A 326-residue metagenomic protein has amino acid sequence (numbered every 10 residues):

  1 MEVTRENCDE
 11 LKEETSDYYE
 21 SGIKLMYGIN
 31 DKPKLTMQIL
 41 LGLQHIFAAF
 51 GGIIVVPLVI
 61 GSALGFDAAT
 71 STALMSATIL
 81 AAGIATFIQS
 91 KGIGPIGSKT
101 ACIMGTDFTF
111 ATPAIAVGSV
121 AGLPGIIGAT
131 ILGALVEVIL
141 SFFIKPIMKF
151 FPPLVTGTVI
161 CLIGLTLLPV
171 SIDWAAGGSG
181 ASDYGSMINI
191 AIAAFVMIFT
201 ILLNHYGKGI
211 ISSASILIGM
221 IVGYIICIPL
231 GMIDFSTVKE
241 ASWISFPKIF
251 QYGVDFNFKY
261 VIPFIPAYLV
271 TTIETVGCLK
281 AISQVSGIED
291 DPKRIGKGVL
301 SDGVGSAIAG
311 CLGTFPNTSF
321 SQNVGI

Functional and structural regions predicted by a protein language model:
E2-A101, T109-V117: N-terminal signal-anchor module of multipass membrane proteins
V3-E6, K12-E14, A63, A68-A73 (+4 more regions): Flexible hinge motifs at transmembrane-helix junctions and intramembrane kinks/re-entrant loops in multi-pass membrane
C8, V117-S236: Membrane-embedded alpha-helical modules
L35, G61-K99, I265-I326: Membrane-embedded helical hairpins/re-entrant loop segments and their flanking transmembrane helices within multi-pass
V56, L80-A85, M104-S119, T158 (+3 more regions): Hydrophobic alpha-helical segments within and immediately flanking transmembrane helices of multi-pass membrane proteins
D67-L80, A121-A134, G180-F195, F264-L269 (+1 more regions): Structural signature of hydrophobic alpha-helical transmembrane segments
A73, P95-T109, K149-T158, I211-I218 (+1 more regions): Short, non-helical or kinked segments that cap or interrupt transmembrane helices
